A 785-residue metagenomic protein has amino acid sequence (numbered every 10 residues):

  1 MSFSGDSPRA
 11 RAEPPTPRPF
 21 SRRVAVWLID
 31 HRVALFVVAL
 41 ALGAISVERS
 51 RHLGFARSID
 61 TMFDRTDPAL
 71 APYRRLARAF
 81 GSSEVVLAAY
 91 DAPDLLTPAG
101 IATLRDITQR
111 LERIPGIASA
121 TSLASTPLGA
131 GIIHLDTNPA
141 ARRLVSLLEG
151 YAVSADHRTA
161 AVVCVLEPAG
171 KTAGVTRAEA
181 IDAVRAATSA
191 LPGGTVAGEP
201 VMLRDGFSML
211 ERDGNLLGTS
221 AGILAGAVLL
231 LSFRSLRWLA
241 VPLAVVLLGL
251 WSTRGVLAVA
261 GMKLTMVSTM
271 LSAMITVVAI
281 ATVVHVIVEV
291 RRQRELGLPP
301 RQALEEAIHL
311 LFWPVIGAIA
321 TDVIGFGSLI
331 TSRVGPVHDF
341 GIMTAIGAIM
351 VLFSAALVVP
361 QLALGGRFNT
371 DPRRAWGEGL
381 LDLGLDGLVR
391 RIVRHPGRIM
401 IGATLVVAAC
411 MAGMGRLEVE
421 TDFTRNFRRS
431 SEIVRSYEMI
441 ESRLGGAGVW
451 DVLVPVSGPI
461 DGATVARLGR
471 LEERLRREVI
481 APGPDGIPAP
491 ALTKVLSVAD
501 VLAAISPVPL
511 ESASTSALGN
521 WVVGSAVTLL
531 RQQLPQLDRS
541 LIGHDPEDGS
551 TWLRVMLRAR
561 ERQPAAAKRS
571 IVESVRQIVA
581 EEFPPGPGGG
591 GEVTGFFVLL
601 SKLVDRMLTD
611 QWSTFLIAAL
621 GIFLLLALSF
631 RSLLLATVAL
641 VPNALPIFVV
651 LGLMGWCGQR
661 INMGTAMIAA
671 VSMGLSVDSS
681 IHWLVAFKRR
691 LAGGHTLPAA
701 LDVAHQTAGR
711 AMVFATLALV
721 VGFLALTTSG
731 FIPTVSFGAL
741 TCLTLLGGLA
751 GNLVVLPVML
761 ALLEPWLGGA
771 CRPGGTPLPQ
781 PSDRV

Functional and structural regions predicted by a protein language model:
S2-G222: Membrane-proximal extracytoplasmic
F3, R74, R78, A102 (+2 more regions): Extracytoplasmic
D6, R11-R57, P360-Q361, G365 (+3 more regions): Signature of alpha-helical transmembrane segments and their immediate interfacial
L35, S50-D94, N138-A155, V389-V393 (+6 more regions): Solvent-exposed, non-transmembrane loop/terminal regulatory segments of multi-pass membrane proteins
R212-L264, T331-G335, T614-G658, T728: Interfacial segments of transmembrane alpha-helices in multi-pass membrane proteins
V228, I316-A363, G621-A627, V649-R660 (+2 more regions): Hydrophobic, glycine/alanine-rich multi-pass transmembrane helices and their short helix-loop junctions in large
M274-E295, V315-A318, D322, L357-V358 (+5 more regions): Short helical (or helix-break) motifs at transmembrane helix termini and adjacent helical loops in multi-pass membrane
Q293-A320, L691-L717: Helix-loop junctions and hydrophobic alpha-helical segments within the transmembrane domains of large membrane
